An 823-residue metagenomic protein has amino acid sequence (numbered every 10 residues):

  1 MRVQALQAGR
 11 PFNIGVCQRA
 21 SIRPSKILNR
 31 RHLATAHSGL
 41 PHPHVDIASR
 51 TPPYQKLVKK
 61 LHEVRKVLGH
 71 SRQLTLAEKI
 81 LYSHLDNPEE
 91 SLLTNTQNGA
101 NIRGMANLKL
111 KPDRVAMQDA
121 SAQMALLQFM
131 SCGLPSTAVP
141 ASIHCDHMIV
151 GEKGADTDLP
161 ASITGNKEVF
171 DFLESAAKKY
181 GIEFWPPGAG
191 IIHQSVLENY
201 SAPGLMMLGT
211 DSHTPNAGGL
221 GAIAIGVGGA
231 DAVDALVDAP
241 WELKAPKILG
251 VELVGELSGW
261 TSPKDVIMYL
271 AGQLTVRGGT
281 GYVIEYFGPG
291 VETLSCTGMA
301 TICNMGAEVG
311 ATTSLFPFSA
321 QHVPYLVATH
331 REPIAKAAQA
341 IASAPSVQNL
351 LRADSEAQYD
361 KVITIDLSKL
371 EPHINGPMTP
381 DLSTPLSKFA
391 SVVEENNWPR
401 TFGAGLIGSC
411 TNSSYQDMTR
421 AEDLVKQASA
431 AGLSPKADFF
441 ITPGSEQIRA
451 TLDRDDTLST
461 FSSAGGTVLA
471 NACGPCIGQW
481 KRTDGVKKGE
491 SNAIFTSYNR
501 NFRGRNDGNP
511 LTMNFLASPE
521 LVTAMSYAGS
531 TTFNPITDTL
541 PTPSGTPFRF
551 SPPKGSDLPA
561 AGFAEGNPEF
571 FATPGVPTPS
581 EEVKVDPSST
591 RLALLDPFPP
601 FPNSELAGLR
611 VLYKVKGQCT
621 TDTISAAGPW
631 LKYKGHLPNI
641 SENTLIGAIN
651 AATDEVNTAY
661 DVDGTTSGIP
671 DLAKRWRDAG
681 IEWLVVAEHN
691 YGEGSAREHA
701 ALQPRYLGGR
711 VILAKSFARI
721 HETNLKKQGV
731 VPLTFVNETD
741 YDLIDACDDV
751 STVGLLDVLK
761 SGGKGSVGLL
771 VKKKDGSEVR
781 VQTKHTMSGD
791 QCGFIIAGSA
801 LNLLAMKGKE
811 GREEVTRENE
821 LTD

Functional and structural regions predicted by a protein language model:
M1-H42: N-terminal mitochondrial targeting presequence
A34-D823: Fe-S-dependent hydro-lyases/dehydratases of central metabolism
